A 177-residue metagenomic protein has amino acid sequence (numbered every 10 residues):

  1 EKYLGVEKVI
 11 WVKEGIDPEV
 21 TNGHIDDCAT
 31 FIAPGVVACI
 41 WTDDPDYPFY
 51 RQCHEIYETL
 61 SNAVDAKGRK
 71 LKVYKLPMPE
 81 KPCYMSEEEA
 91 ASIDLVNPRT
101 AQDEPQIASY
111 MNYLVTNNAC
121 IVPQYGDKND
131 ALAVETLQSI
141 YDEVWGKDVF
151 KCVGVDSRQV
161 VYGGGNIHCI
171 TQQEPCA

Functional and structural regions predicted by a protein language model:
E1-A177: Histidine/cysteine-enriched polar flanking segments
